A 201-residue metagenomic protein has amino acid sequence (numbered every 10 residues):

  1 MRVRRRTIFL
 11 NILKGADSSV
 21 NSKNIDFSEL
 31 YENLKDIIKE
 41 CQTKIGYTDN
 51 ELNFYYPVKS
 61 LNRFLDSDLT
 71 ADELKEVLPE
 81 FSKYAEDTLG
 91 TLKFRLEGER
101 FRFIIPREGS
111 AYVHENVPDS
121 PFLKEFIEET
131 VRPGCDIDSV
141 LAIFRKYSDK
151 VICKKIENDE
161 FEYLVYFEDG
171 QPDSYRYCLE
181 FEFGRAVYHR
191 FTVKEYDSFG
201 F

Functional and structural regions predicted by a protein language model:
L13-S22, Y84-P118: Charged low-complexity interaction tracts in eukaryotic proteins
D17, N21-F54: Positively charged, polyanion-binding regions of nucleic-acid-associated proteins
Y31, K35-I38, Q42, N62 (+6 more regions): Residue-level detector of alpha-helical secondary structure
Y47-D68, F122, F126: Short glycine-rich, basic-tinged beta-strand/loop micro-motifs
L52, N62-K93: Charge-enriched amphipathic alpha-helical scaffolds
F101-E125, D173-G200: Phospho-regulated, low-complexity intrinsically disordered regions of nuclear gene-regulatory and chromatin-associated
F122-E157: Negatively charged, low-complexity tracts enriched in Asp/Glu with abundant Ser/Thr
K155-L179: Exposed beta-strand-loop-beta-strand "reactive/processing" segments of non-cytosolic proteins
